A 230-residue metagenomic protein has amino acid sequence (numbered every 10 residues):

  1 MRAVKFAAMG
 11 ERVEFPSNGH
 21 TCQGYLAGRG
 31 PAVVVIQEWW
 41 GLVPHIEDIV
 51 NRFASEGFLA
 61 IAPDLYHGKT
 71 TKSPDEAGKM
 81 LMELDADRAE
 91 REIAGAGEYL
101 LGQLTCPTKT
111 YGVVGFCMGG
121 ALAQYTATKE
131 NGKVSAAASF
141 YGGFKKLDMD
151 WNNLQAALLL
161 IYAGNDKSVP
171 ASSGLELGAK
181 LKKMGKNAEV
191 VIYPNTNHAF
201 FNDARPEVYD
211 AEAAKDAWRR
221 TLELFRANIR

Functional and structural regions predicted by a protein language model:
V4-A7, E11-C106, F201-N202: Serine-hydrolase catalytic machinery in alpha/beta-hydrolase-like enzymes
T105-F116: Alpha/beta-hydrolase fold nucleophile elbow
V113-G115, F140, I161: Short beta-strand immediately N-terminal to the catalytic nucleophile in serine-hydrolase-like folds
G115-G119, A123: Gly/Ala-rich beta-loop-alpha elbow adjacent to hydrolase catalytic centers
K133-G143: A conserved short beta-strand
L154, L160-Y162, D166: Short beta-strand/loop motif that positions the catalytic acidic residue of the alpha/beta-hydrolase fold
P170-K180: Short alpha-helix in the alpha/beta-hydrolase fold that links the catalytic acid
M184-R230: C-terminal catalytic histidine-bearing segment of alpha/beta-hydrolase fold enzymes
